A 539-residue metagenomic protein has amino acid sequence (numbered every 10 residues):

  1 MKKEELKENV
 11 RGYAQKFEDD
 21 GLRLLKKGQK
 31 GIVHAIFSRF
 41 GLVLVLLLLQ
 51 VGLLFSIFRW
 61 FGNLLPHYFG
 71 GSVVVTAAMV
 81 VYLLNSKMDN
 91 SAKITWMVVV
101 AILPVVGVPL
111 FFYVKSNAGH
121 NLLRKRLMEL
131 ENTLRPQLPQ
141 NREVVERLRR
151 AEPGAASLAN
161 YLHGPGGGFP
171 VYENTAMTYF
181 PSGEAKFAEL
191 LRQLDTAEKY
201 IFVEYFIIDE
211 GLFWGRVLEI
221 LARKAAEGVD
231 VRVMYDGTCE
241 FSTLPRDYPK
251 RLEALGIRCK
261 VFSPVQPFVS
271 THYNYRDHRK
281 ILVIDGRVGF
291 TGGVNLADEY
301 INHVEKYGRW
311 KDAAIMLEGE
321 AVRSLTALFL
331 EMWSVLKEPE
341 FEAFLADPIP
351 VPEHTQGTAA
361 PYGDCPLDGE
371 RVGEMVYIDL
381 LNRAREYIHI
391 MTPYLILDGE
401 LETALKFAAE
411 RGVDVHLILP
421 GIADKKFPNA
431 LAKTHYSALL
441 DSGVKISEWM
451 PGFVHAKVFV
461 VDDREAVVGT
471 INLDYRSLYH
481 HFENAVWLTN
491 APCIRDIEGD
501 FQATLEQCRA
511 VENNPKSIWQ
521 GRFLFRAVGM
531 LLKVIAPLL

Functional and structural regions predicted by a protein language model:
K2-M375, D379, R383, A423 (+6 more regions): N-terminal localization/anchoring segments of enzymes in phospholipid and broader phosphate metabolism
M391-T392, L419, W449, V468-G469: Thr-Gly-centered strand-to-loop micro-motif
Y394-H416, P420, K425: Helical hairpin unit composed of two closely spaced alpha helices linked by a short loop
T403, N429-K433: Short glycine/threonine-rich loop-to-helix capping motif typified by GTGT followed within a few residues by an Asp-Pro
L439, I446-S447: A C-terminal junction/extension of Radical SAM enzymes
K457: Catalytic-core elements of nucleic-acid end-processing and repair enzymes
